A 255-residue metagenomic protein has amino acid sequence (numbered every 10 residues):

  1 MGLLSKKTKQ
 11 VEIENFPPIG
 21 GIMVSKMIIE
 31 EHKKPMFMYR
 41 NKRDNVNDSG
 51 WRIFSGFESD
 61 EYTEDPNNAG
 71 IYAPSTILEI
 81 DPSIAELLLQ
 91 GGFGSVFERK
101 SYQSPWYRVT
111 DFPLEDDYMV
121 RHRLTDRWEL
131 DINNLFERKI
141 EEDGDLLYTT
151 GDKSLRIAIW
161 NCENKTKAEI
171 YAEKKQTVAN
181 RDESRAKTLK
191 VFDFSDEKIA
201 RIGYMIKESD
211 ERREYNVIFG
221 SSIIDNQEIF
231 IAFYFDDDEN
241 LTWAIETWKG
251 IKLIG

Functional and structural regions predicted by a protein language model:
G21, P35, D116-R121, G144-D145 (+1 more regions): Short, hydrophobic/aromatic-rich segments at coil-to-beta transitions
G21-N47, W51, N134-E137, G144-D145: Amphipathic, interaction-prone secondary-structure segments
M38-L88, C162-K187: Acidic, aromatic-enriched beta-alpha/helix-loop junctions
N45, D126-E173: Secretory pathway targeting signatures of secreted, lumenal, and periplasmic proteins
D48, E141-G144, E211-F219, W243-E246: Short, surface-exposed coil-to-beta transition loops
I71-L114, D225-I229: Short, compact, well-ordered microdomains
N134-F136, I229-G255: Surface-exposed amphipathic alpha-helical segments
T177-D225: Signature of long, low-cysteine stretches enriched in small and polar/charged residues
